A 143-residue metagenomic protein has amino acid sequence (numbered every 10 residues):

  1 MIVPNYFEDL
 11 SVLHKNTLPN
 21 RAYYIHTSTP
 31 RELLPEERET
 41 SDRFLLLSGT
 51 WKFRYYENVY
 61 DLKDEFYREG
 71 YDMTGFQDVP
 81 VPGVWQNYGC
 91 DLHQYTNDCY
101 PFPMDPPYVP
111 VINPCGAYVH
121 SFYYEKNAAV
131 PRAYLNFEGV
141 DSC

Functional and structural regions predicted by a protein language model:
I2-Y23, L33-R38, K52-Y56, Y108 (+1 more regions): Accessory beta-strand-rich segments of carbohydrate-active enzymes
L10, L47-C115: Core domains of carbohydrate- and sulfate-ester-processing enzymes
H26-S28: Small, basic N-terminal interaction modules of short regulatory proteins
E39-S48: N-terminal helix-cap/turn-to-beta initiation motif at the start of protein domains
F44-L45, V79, H120-F122: Generic detection of short hydrophobic beta-strand segments and adjacent strand-loop junctions
